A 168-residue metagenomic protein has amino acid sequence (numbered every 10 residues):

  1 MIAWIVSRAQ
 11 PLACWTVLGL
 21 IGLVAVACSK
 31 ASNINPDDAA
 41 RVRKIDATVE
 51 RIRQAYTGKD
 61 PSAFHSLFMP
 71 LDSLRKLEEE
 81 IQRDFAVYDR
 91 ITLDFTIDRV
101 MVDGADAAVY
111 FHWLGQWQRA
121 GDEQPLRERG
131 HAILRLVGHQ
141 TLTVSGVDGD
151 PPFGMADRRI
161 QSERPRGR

Functional and structural regions predicted by a protein language model:
M1-W4, L20, G146: Generic short N-terminal amphipathic or hydrophobic helices
I2-T16: Bacterial N-terminal signal peptides that target proteins for export
W15-L18, L23: Small-residue packing motifs within transmembrane alpha-helices
V26-A27: C-terminal motif of bacterial Sec signal peptides marking the signal peptidase cleavage site
D38-T57, L67: Short, aromatic-enriched amphipathic alpha-helices that serve as compact interaction elements
D46-A47, S62-V102, D106-Y110, W117 (+1 more regions): Short solvent-exposed beta->alpha transition segments
G104-R168: Exposed beta-sheet edge and beta->alpha loop/turn motif
